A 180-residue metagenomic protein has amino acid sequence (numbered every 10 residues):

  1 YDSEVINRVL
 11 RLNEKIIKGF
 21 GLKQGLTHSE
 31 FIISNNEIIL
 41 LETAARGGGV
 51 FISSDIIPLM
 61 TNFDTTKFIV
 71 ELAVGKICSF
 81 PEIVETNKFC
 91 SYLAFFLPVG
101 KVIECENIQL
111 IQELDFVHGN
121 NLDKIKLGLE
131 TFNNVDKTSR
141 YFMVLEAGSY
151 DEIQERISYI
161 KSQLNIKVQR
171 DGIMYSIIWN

Functional and structural regions predicted by a protein language model:
Y1-I6: A short, structured beta-strand-centered segment in the mid-to-C-terminal lobe of catalytic cores from group-transfer
N7-S29, S34-N35, A44-K101: Active-site "cap" helix and flanking loop/linker of ATP-utilizing ligase/carboxylase catalytic domains
I33-I39, N134-S139: A short, glycine/Asx- and small/polar-enriched loop/turn that sits immediately N-terminal to a beta-strand
I39, T65, S149-E152: Short phosphate-engaging motifs
V70-N180: Peripheral (often C-terminal) accessory segments that flank ATP-dependent C-N-forming ligase machineries
